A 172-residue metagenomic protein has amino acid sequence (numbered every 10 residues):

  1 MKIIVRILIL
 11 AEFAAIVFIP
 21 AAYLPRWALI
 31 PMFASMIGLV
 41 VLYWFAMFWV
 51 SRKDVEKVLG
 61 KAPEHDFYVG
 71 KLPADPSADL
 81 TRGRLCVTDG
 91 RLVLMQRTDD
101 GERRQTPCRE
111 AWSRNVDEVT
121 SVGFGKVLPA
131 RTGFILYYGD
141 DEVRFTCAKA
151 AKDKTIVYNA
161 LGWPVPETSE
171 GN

Functional and structural regions predicted by a protein language model:
M1-R6, F13-I16, P25-G90: Anionic N-terminal interaction surfaces
I19-A21, R109: Eukaryote-biased RCC1-like beta-propeller repeat architecture
Y43, H65-P76, A151-T168: Eukaryotic phosphoinositide-binding membrane-targeting regions
G60-E64, R114, K152: A general alpha-helical scaffold signature found inside nucleotide-binding enzyme cores
H65-L72, W112-R114, V143-F145: Generic detection of short hydrophobic beta-strand segments and adjacent strand-loop junctions
D75-R84, T88-F134: Phosphoinositide-binding peripheral membrane targeting modules
I135-N159: Canonical phosphoinositide-binding patch of PH/PH-like domains
G171-N172: Disordered regulatory linkers adjacent to lipid/PI-binding modules
